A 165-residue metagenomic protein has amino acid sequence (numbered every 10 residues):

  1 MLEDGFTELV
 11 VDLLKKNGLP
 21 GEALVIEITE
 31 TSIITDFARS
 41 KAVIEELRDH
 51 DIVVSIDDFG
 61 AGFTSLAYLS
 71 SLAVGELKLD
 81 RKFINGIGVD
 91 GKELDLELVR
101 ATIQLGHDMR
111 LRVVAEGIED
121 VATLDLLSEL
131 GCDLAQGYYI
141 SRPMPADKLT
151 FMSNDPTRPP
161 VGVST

Functional and structural regions predicted by a protein language model:
M1-D4, A23-A38, H50-T165: EAL-family c-di-GMP phosphodiesterase catalytic domain
L9-L13: A short, hydrophobic coiled-coil helix within the histidine kinase transmitter core
K16-G21, L47-H50: Short helix-capping segments at alpha-helix termini
V43: Conserved functional hotspot residues or short segments at active or partner-binding sites across diverse domains
